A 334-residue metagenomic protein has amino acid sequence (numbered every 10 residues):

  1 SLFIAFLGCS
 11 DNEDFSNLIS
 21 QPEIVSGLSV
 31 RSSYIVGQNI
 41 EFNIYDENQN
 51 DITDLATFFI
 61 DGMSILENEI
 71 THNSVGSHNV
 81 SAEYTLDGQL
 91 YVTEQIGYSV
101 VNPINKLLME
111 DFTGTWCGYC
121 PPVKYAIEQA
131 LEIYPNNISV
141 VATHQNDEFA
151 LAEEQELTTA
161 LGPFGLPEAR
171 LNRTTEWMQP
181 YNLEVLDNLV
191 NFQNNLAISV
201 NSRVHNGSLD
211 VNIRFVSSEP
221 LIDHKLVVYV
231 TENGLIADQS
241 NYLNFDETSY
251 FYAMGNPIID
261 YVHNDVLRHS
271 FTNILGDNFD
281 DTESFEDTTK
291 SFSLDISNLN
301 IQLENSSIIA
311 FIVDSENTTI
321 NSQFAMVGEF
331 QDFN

Functional and structural regions predicted by a protein language model:
I4-V36, E41, G88-I96, I104 (+1 more regions): Bacterial Sec-dependent N-terminal signal peptides
I44-D46, N50-M63, L171: Change to "...patches in solvent-exposed regions of secreted, membrane-anchored, or virion-exposed structural
M63-E69, D287-T289: Short, solvent-exposed loop/turn segments in extracellular or other extracytoplasmic domains
N68-S77: Solvent-exposed segments in extracellular or luminal domains encompassing
S77-L86: Append "Rare intracellular matches occur via the same short Y/T/C beta-strand/loop motifs
T85-Q89, E316-N317: Short, solvent-exposed loop/turn segments at the edges of extracellular beta-sandwich modules
V101-N136: Local sequence-structure signature of Cys/Sec-based thiol-disulfide redox active-site neighborhoods
A142-N334: Short, conserved sequence motifs used for protein processing/export or organelle targeting and for catalysis
